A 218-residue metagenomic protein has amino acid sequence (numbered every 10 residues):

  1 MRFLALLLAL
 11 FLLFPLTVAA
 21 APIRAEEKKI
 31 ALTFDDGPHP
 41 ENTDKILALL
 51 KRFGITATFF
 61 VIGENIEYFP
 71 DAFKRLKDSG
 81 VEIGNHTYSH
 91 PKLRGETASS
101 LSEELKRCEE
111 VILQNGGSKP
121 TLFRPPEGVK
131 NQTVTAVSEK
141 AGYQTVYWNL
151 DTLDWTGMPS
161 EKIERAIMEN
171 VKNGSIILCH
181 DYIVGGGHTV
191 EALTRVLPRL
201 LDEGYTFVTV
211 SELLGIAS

Functional and structural regions predicted by a protein language model:
M1-L32, D44, A48-T58, E169-S218: Terminal accessory/targeting
A21-E96, E104-V111, V196, G215: Active-site beta->alpha N-cap acidic-glycine motif
T33, T58-I62, G84-H86, R124-P126 (+3 more regions): A cross-family glycoside hydrolase active-site/sugar-binding cleft signature
N42, F69-A72, T97, V134 (+2 more regions): Residues at alpha-helix caps and immediate loop-helix transition turns in enzyme cores, especially N- and C-cap
L47-T58, E82, A98-V129, A136-E139 (+3 more regions): CE4/NodB-like, metal-dependent polysaccharide N-deacetylase domain that modifies extracellular/periplasmic N-acetylated
G63-I66, S89-K92, V129, D151-D154 (+1 more regions): Short histidine/acidic/glycine/proline-rich micro-motifs that form metal- and phosphate-coordinating active-site loops
L101-L105, S160-R165, V190-T194: Charged helix-capping and loop-helix junction motifs
V129, T135-N170, Y205-I216: His/Asp/Glu-enriched short active-site or ligand-binding loop at hydrolase and phosphoryl-transfer sites
